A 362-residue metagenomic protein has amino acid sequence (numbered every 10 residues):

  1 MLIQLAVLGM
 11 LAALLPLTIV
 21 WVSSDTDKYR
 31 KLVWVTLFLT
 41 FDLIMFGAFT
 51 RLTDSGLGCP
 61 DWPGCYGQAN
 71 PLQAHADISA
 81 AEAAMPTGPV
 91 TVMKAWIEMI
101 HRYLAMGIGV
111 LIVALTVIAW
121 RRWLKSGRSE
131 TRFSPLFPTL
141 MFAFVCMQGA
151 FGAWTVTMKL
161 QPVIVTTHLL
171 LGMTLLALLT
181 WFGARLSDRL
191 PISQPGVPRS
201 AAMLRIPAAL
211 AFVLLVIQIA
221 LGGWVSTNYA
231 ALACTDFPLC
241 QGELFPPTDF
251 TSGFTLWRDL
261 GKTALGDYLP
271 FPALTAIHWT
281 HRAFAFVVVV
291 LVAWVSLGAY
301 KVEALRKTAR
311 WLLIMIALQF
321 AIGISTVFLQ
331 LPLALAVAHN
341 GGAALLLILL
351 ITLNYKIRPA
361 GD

Functional and structural regions predicted by a protein language model:
M1-T26: Transmembrane alpha-helices
L2-V7, W96-A114, P162-L175, A276-W294 (+1 more regions): Membrane-interface loop-to-helix entry segments
A12-W21, T116-V117, T180-G183, S296-L297 (+1 more regions): Alpha-helical transmembrane segments
K28, A119-T139, A202, S296-L312: Membrane-interface helix-loop-helix junctions at transmembrane boundaries of multi-pass membrane enzymes, predominantly
L32-D54, V213-V225: N-terminal signal-anchor transmembrane alpha helix
F46-C59, C146-L169, W224-D236, F320-A344: Interfacial helix-loop-helix junctions of multi-pass membrane proteins
L52-M99, A231-L274: Extracytosolic (periplasmic/ER-lumenal) interhelical loops and adjacent juxtamembrane/interface segments of multi-pass
L178-M203, P207, I348-D362: A juxtamembrane structural motif centered on a specific transmembrane helix
